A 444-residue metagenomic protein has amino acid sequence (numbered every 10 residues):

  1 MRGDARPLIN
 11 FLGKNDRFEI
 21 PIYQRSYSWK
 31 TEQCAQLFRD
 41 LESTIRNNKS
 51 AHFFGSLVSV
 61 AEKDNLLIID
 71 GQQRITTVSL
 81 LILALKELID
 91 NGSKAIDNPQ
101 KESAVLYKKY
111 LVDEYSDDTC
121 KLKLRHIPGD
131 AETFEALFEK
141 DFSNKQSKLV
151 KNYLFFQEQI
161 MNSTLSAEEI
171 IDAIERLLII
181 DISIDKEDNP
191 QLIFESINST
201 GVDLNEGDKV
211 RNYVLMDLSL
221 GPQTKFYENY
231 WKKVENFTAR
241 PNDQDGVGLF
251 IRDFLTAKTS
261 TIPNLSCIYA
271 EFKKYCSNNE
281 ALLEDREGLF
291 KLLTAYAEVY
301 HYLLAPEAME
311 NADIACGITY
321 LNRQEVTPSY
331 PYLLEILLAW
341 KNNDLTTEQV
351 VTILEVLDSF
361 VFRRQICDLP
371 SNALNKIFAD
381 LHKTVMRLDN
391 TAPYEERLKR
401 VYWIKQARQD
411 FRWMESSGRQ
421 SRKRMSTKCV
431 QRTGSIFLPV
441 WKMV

Functional and structural regions predicted by a protein language model:
M1, L154, E158-E168, E175 (+1 more regions): Conserved alpha/beta core surface patches that mediate binding of polyanionic ligands
R2-S266, S371: Glycine- and hydrophobic-rich flexible loops that cap the catalytic core of alpha/beta enzyme folds
N10-E62, T391-V444: Glycine/proline-rich, flexible active-site/cofactor-binding loop segments that harbor closely spaced acidic
G207-V210, M216-W441: A cross-family structural signal marking well-folded subdomains
